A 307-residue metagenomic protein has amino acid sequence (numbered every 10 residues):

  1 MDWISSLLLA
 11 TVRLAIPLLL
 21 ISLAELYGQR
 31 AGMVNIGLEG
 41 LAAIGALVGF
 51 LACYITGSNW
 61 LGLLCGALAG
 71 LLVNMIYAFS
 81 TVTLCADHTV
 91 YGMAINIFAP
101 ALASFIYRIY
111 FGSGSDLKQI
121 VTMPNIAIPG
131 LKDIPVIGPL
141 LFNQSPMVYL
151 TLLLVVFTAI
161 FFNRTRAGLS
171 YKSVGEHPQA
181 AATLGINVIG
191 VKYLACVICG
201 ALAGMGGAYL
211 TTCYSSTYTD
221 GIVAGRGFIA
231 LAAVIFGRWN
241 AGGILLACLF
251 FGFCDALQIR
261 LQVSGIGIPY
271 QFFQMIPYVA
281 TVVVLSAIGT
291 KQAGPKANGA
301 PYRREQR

Functional and structural regions predicted by a protein language model:
S6-I55, L63, L68, L72-T89 (+1 more regions): Single transmembrane alpha-helix segments in multi-pass membrane proteins
L8-T11, G40, W60-L68, V90 (+4 more regions): Hydrophobic alpha-helical transmembrane segments
I21-S22, A46-F50, P100-A101, V148-I160 (+4 more regions): Hydrophobic core segments of alpha-helical transmembrane domains in multi-pass membrane transport and ion-translocation
R30-V34, V73-G130, A224-G225, I229-G242: Short loop segments and helix-boundary regions at transmembrane helix junctions of multi-pass inner-membrane proteins
P100-R164, G265-F273, G299-R307: Transmembrane helix-bundle core of multi-pass membrane transporters and related energy-transducing complexes
L140-Y218, A241, L246: Helix-loop-helix "hairpin" substructures at the membrane interface of multi-pass membrane proteins
E176-G190, L261-R307: Cytosolic-side transmembrane-helix boundaries in multi-pass membrane proteins
A203, Y214-Y278: Transmembrane alpha-helical segments in multi-pass inner-membrane proteins
